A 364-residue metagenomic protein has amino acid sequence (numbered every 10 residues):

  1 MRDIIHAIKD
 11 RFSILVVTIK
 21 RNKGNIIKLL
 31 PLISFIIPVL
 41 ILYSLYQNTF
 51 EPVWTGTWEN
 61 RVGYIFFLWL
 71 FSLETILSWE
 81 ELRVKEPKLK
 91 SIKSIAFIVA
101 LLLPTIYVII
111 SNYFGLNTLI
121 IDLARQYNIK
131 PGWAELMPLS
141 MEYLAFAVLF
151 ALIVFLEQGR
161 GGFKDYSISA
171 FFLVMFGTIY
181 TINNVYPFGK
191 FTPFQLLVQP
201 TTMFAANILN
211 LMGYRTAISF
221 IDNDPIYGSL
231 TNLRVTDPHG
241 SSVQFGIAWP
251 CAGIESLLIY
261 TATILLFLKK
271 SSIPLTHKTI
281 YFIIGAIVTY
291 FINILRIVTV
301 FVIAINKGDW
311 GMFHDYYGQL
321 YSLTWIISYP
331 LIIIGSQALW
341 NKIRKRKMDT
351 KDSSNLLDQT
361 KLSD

Functional and structural regions predicted by a protein language model:
R2-D364: Hydrophobic N-terminal alpha-helices or hydrophobic patches in metabolic proteins across all domains of life
